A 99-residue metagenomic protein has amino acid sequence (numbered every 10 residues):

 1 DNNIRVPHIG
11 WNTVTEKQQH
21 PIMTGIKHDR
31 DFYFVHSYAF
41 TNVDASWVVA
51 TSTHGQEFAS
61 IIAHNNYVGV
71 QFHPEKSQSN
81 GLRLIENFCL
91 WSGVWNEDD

Functional and structural regions predicted by a protein language model:
D1-H54: Pocket-forming structural segment of enzyme catalytic cores
D29, A63-Y67: Beta-strand-turn-beta hairpins that frame and shape the catalytic cleft of phosphate-ester-processing enzymes
F32-Y33, V68-F72: Active-site-proximal beta-strand elements of phosphoester/diester hydrolases
A50-T51, I62, V70: Hydrophobic residues at beta-strand termini and immediately following loops that shape nucleotide-binding pockets
Q56-A63: Short, surface-exposed beta-strand/loop micro-motifs that present aromatic residues
V70-D99: Acyltransferase
